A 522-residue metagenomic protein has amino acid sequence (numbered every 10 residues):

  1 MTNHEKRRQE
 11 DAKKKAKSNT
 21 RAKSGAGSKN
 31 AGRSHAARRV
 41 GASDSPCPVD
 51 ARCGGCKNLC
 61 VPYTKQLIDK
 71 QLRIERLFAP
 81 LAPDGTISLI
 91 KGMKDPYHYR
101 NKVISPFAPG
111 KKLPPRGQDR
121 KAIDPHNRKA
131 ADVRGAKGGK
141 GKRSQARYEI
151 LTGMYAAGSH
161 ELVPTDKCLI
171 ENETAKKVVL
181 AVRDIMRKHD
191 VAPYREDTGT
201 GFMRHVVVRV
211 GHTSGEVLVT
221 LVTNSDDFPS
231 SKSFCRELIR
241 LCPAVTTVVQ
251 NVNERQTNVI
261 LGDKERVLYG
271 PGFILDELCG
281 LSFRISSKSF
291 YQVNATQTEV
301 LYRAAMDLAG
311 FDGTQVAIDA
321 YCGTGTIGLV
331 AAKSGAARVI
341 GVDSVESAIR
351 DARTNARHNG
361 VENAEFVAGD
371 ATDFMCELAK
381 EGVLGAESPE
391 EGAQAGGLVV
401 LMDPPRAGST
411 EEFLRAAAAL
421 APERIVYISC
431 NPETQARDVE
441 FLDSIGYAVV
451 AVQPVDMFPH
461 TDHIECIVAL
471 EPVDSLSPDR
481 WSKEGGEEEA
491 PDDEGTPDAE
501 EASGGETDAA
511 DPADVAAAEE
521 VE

Functional and structural regions predicted by a protein language model:
T2-R8, K13-K14, S18-T20, S24 (+2 more regions): Rossmann-like S-adenosyl-L-methionine
N3-E5, N19-K57: Terminal, basic amphipathic appendages of nucleotide-handling enzymes
G41, S45, G54-R195, T213 (+1 more regions): Extended interfacial segments that mediate partner engagement and assembly in macromolecular machines
K94, T200-T213: Core structural elements
P106-G110, R209, V222-N224, E471-V473: Solvent-exposed residues in well-ordered beta-strands and their adjoining turns, especially edge/terminal strands
G153-A156, T220, A352: Short, acidic/hydrophobic/Gly-rich beta-strand patch recurrent on exposed beta strands that often constitutes part
P164, V208, S214-N224, S282-S286 (+1 more regions): Short, aliphatic-rich beta-strand segments
P193-T200, H205, A317, E390-E391: Short helix/loop segment immediately N-terminal to the Walker
